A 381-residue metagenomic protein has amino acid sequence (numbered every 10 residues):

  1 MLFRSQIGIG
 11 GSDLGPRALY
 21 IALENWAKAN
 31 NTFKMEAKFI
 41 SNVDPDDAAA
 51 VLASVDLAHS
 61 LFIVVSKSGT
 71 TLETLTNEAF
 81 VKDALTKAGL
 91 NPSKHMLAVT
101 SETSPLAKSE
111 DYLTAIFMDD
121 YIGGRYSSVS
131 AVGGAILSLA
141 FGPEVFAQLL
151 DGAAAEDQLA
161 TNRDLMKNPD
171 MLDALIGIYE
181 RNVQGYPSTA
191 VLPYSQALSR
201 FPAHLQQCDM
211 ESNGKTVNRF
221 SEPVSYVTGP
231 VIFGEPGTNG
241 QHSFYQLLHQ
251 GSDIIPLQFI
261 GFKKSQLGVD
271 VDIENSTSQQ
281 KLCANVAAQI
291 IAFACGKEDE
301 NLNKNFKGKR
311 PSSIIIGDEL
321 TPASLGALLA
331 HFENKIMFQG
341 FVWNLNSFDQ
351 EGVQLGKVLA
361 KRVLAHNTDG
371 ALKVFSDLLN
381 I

Functional and structural regions predicted by a protein language model:
M1-L2: Short, small-residue-biased leader/transition segments that mark boundaries at the very start of proteins
I9-S12, K67-T71: Short glycine-rich anion-binding loops that position phosphate/pyrophosphate groups of nucleotides and phosphorylated
L14-Y20, A49-L52, E73-N77, A107-Y112 (+5 more regions): Short acidic, glycine/serine/threonine-rich loops at helix termini
L19-H59: Glycine-rich oxoanion-binding loops at beta->alpha junctions
I63: Conserved catalytic/binding loops enriched for acidic/polar residues
A84-V269, G308, L355-I381: Active-site phosphate/pyrophosphate-binding segments
V269-K304: Acidic, Ser/Thr-rich peripheral helices and adjacent loops at domain boundaries
K304, L320-L372: C-terminal structured subdomain/cap of oxidoreductase catalytic cores
